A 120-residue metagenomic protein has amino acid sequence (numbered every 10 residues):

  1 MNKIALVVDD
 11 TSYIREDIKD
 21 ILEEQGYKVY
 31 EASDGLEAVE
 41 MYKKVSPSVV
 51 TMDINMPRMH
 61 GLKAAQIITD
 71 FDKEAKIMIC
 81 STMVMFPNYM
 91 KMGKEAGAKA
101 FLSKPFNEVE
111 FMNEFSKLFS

Functional and structural regions predicted by a protein language model:
S12-Y30, A96: Two-component/phosphorelay signaling modules centered on CheY-like receiver
D34-E37, H60-K63: Acidic catalytic/metal-coordinating carboxylates
K43-V45, I68-A75, A96: Conserved phosphotransfer cores of two-component systems
D53: Active-site residues of response regulator receiver
M56: Receiver (REC) domain active-site loop signature in two-component systems and cognate sites in sensor histidine kinases
K63, V84-L102, N113: Alpha4 helix (beta4-alpha4-beta5 surface) of REC/receiver domains from two-component response regulators
C80-S81: Hydrophobic/aromatic residues positioned on beta-strands within the core alpha/beta folds
F106-F115: C-terminal output helix
